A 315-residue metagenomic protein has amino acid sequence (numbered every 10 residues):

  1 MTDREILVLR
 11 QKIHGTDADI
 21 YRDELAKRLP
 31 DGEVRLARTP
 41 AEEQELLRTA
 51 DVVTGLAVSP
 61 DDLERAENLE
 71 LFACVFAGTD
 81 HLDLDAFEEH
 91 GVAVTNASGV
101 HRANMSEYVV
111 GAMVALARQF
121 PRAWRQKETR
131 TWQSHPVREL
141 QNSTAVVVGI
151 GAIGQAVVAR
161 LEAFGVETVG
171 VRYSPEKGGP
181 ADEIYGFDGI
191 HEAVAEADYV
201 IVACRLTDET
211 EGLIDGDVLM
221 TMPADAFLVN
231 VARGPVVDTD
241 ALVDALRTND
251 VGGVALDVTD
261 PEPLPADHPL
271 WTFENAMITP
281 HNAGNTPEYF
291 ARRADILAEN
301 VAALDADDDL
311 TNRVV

Functional and structural regions predicted by a protein language model:
M1-V52: N-terminal glycine-/charge-rich "phosphate-binding" loop or analogous flexible N-terminal tail
D3, Q141-T144, G216, D225: Phosphate-coordination loops involved in phosphoryl transfer and adenosine-cofactor binding
R35, V169, P235: Conserved beta-strand positions in the Rossmann-like core of class I SAM-dependent methyltransferases
E43-L46, D62-R65, E139, E192-E196 (+2 more regions): Structural alpha-helical scaffold elements that stabilize or flank donor/cofactor-binding regions in carbohydrate
R48-W124: Phosphate/diphosphate ligand-binding glycine-rich loop within oxidoreductases
E88, N96-Y108, E262-V315: C-terminal helix-to-coil terminal segments
W124-A156, V314: Glycine-rich NAD(P)-binding loop of Rossmann-like domains
P175-P269: Rossmann-like adenosine-cofactor binding region
